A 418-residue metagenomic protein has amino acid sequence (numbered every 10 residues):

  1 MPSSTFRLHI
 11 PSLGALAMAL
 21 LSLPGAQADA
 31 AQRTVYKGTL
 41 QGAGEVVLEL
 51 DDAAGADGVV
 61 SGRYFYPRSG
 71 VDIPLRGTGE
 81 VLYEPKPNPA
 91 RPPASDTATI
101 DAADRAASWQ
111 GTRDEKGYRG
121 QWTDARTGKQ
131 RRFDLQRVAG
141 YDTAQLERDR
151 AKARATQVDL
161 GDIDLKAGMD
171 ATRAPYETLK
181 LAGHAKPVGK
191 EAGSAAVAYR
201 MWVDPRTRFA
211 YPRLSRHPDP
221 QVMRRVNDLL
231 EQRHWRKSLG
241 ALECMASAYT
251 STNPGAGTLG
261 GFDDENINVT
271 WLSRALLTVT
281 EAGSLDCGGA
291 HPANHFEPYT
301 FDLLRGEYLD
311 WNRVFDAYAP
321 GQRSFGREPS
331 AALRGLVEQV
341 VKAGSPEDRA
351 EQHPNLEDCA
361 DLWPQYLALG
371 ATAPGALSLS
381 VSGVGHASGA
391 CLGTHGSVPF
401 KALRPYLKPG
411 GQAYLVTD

Functional and structural regions predicted by a protein language model:
P2-G14: Bacterial N-terminal signal peptides that target proteins for export
S12-S22: Bacterial N-terminal signal peptides
P24-A30: Sec/Tat signal peptide C-region and signal peptidase I cleavage site
A31-D114, R119-W122: Central antiparallel beta-sheet cores of small beta-barrel/beta-sandwich binding domains
F65, T258, C287-P292: Short consensus segments that form the blades of beta-propeller domains, in both extracellular/periplasmic
P67-V81, G117-D162, H295-T300, L304: Edge beta-strand at a domain terminus
T143-L277, A282-D286, P374-A376, S380-D418: Active-site acidic/histidine clusters and adjacent loop/turn architecture that either coordinate catalytic ions
P298-L356: Short helix-loop boundary/capping segments
